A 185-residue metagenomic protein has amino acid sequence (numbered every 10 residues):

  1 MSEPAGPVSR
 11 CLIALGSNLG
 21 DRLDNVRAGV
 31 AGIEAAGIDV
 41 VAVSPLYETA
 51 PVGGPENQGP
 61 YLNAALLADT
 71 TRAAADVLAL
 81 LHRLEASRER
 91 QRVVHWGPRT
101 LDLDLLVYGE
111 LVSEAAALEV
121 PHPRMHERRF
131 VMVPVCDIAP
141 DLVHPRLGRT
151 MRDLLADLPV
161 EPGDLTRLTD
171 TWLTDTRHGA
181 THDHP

Functional and structural regions predicted by a protein language model:
M1-C11, A75-L80, L84: Short N-terminal secondary-structure initiator segments
S2-I38, S44-A50: N-terminal beta1-alpha1 ligand-phosphate binding loop
G37, L46, V52-Y61, A75-P185: Flexible, gly/pro- and Lys/Arg-enriched active-site loops
L66: Short basic (Lys/Arg) and small-residue
T70-A73: Helix N-cap motif at beta-to-alpha junctions
